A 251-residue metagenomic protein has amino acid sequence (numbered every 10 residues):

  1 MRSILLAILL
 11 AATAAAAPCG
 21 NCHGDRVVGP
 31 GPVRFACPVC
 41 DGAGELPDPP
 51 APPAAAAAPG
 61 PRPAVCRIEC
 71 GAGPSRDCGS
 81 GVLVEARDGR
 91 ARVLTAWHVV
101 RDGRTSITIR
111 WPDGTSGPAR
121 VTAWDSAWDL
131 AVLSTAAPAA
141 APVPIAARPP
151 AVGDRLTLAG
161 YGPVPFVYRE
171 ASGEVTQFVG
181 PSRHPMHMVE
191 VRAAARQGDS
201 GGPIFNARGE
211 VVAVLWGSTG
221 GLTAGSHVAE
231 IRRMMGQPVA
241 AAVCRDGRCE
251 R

Functional and structural regions predicted by a protein language model:
S3-T13: Sec-dependent N-terminal signal peptides
G20, P38: Cys/His/Pro-rich metal-binding microdomains
G24-V27, G42-G44: Periodic glycine anchor positions in long extracellular repeat architectures
P49-A58, A119, A140-A141, P163 (+1 more regions): C-terminal cap/linker of serine protease catalytic domains
A51-A55, A64-V93, S116-P118, G201 (+1 more regions): A conserved glycine-rich beta-strand in the N-terminal activation segment of trypsin-fold
P74-C78, D88-Y168, P185, A240-D246: Conserved active-site neighborhood of the chymotrypsin/trypsin-like protease fold
V82, A194-L215: Catalytic nucleophile loop of clan PA
A141-H187, A195-D199, L215-S226: Flexible, gly/ser-rich surface segments that form the specificity/activation loops bordering the active-site cleft
